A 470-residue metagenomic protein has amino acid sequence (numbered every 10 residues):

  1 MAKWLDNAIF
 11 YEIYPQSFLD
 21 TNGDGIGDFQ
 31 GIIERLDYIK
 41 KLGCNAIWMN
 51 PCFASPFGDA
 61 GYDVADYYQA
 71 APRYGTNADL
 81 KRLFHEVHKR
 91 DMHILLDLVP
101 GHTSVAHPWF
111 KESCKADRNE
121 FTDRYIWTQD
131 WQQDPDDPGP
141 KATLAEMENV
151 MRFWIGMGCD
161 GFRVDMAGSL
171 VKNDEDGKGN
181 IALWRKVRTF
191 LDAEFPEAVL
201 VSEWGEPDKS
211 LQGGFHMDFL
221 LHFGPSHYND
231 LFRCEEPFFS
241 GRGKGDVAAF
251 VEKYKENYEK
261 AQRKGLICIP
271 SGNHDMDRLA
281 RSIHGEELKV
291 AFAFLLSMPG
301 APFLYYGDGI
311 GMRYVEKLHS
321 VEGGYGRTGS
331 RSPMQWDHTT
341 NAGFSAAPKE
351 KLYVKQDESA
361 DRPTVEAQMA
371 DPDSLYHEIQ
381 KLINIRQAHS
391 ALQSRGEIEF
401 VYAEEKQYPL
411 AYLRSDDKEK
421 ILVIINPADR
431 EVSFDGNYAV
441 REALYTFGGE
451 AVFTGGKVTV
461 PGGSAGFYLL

Functional and structural regions predicted by a protein language model:
A2-E148, G156, A167-S210, G214 (+2 more regions): Acidic/aromatic-lined carbohydrate-recognition and catalytic surfaces of CAZymes acting on diverse glycans
L5-N7, G214, E252-K253, P270 (+3 more regions): Loop/helix patches that line or flank the sugar-binding groove of alpha-linked glycan CAZymes
Q16-F18, A54-S55, P100-G101, D160 (+10 more regions): Short, solvent-exposed loop/turn segments at secondary-structure junctions
R35, D79, L83, T143-W154 (+7 more regions): Alpha-helical packing segments of well-folded alpha/beta enzyme cores
A46, D91-H93, M151, D160-R163 (+6 more regions): Beta-sheet entry/capping signal
V105, K111-S113, D117-P140, R188-P333 (+1 more regions): Conserved alpha/beta catalytic core and glycan-binding cleft of carbohydrate-active enzymes
E431-G449: Beta-strand-rich binding/interaction modules
T454-L470: C-terminal beta-strand-rich structural cap/linker in extracellular carbohydrate-active enzymes
